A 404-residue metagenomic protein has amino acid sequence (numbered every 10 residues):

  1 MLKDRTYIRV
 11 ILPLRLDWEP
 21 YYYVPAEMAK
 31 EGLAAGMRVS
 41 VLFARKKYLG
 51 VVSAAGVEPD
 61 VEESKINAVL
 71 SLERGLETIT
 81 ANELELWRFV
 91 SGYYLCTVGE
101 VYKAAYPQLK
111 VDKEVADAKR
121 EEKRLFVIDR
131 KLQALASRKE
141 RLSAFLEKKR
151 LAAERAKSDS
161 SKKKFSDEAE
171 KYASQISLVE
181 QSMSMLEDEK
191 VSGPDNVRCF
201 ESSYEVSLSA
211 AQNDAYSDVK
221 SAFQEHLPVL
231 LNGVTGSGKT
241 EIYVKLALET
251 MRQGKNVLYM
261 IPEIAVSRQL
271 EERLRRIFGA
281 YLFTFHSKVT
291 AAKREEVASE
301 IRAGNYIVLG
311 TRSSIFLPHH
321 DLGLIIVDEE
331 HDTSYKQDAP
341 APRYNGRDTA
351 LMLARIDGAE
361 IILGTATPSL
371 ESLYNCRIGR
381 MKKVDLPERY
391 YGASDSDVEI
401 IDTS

Functional and structural regions predicted by a protein language model:
M1-V308, S314-T365, R377-A393: Accessory, non-ATPase domains that flank or precede helicase/AAA+ motor cores in DNA-metabolism machines
P368: Conserved phosphotransfer active-site motifs of two-component signaling proteins, especially the receiver
L373-Y374: A short beta-strand->alpha-helix segment at the C-terminal rim of the class III nucleotidyl cyclase catalytic domain
V398-I400: Generic structural motif
T403: C-terminal boundary of histidine-terminating zinc-finger modules
